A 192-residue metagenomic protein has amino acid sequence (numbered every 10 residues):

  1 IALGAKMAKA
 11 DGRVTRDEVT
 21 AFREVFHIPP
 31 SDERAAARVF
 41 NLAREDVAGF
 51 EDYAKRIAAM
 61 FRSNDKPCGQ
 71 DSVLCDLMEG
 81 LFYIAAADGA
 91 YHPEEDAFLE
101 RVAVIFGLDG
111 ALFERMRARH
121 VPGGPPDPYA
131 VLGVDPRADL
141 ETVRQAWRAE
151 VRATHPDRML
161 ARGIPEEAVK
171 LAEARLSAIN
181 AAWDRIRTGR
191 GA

Functional and structural regions predicted by a protein language model:
I1-M7, R13-A192: Small-residue-enriched hydrophobic alpha-helices in membranes
